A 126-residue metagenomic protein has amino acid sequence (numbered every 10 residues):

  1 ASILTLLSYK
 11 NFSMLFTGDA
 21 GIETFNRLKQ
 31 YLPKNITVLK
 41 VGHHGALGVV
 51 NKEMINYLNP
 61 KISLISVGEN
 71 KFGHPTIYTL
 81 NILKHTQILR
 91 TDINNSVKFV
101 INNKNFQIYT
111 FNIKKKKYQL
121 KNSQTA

Functional and structural regions predicted by a protein language model:
A1-P75: Active-site-proximal loop/helix segments of hydrolase catalytic cores
V67-A126: Binuclear metal-ion centers of metallo-dependent hydrolases, dominated by the metallo-beta-lactamase
